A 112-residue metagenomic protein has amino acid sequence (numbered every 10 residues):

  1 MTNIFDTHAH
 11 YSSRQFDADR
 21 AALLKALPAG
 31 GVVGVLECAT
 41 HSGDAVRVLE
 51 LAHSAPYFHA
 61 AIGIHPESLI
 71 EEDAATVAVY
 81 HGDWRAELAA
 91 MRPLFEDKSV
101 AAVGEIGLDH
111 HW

Functional and structural regions predicted by a protein language model:
M1-W112: Mid-domain alpha/beta scaffold segments of enzyme catalytic cores
